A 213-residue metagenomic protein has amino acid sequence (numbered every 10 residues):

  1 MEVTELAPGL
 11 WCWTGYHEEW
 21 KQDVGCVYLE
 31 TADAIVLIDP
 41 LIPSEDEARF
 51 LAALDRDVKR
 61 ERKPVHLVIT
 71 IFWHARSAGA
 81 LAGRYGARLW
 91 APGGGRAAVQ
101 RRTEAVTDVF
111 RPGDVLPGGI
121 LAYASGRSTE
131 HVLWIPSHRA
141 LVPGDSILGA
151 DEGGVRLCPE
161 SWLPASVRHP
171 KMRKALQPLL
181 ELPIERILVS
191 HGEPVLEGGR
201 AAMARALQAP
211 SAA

Functional and structural regions predicted by a protein language model:
M1-A34: Zn-dependent metallo-beta-lactamase
E5, A80-G83, A87-E130, P136-S137 (+2 more regions): Metallo-beta-lactamase
W11, V68, W90, L121-Y123 (+2 more regions): Hydrophobic/aromatic beta-strand patches that form the interior of the parallel beta-sheet core in alpha/beta enzyme
C12, Y28, V36-D39, H66-V68 (+1 more regions): Short, conserved beta-strand segments within well-ordered enzyme catalytic domains that often line or immediately flank
H17-E19, A34-E45, Y123-S211: Metallo-beta-lactamase
C26, L51, D55, L121 (+1 more regions): Short hydrophobic/charged patches on amphipathic alpha-helices used for structural packing and interfaces
E45-P92: Active-site metal-binding motif and surrounding structural segment of the metallo-beta-lactamase
H74, G95-R96, P194: Alpha-helix capping/helix-boundary segments
